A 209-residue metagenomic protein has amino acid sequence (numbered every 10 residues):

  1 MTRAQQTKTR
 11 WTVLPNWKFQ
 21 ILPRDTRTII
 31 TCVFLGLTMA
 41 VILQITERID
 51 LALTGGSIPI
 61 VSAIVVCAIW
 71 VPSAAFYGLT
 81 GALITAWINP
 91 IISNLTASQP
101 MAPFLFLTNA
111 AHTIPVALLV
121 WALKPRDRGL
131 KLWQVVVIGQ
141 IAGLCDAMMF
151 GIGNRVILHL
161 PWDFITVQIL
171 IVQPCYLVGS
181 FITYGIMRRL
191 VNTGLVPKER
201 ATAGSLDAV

Functional and structural regions predicted by a protein language model:
T2-F76, T80, R189-L190, G194: Hydrophobic transmembrane alpha-helices
Q6-N16, R48-I60, A102-L107, A122-V209: Membrane-embedded alpha-helical hairpins and interfacial helices in multi-pass inner-membrane proteins
I29-V33, A117-L118, L170: Alpha-helical hydrophobic membrane-insertion segments
L35-L43, I69, N89, S93 (+4 more regions): Alpha-helical transmembrane segments of multipass membrane proteins
T46-W121: Alpha-helical membrane segments and adjacent membrane-interface helices in multi-pass membrane proteins
